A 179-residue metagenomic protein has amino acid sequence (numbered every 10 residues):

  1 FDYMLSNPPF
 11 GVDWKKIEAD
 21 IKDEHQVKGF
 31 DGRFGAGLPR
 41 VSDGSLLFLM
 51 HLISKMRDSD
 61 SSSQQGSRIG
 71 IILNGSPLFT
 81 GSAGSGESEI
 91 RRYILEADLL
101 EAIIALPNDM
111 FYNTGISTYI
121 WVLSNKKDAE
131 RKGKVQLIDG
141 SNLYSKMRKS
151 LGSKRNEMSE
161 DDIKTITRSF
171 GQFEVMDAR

Functional and structural regions predicted by a protein language model:
F1-R179: A conserved structural/catalytic subdomain of Rossmann-like adenosyl-cofactor enzymes
